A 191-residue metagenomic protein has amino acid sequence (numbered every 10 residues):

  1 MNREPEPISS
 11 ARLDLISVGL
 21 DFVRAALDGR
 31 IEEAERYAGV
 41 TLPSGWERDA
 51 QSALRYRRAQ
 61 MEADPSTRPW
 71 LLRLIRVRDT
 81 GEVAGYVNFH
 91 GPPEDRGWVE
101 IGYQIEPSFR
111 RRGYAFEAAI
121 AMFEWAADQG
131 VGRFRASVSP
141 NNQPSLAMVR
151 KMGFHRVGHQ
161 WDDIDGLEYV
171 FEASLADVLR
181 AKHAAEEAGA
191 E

Functional and structural regions predicted by a protein language model:
M1-E100, Q104-S108, A121-Q129, N141 (+1 more regions): GNAT-family acyltransferases
G113-F116: Glycine-rich acyl-CoA binding loop
R133-V138: Conserved hydrophobic beta-strand within the GNAT/NAT acetyltransferase core sheet that lines the active-site cleft
S145: Catalytic nucleophile serine of serine hydrolases, specifically the conserved "nucleophile elbow" pentapeptide
V149: Conserved active-site tyrosine of GNAT-family acetyltransferases
